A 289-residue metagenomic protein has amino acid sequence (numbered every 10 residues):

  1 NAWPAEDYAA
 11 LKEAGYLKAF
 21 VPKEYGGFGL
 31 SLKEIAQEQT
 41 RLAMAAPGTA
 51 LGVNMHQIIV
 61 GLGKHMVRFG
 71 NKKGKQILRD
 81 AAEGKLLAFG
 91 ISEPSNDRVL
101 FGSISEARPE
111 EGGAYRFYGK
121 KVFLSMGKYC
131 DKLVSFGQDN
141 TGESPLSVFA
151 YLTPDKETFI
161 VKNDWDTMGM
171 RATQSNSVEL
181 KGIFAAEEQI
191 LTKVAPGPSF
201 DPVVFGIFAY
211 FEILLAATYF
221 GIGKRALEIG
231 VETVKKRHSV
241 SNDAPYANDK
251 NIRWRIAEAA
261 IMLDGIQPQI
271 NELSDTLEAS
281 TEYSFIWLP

Functional and structural regions predicted by a protein language model:
A5-K12, K18-K121, S125: Glycine-rich flavin
E38, F117-G119, L180, G223 (+1 more regions): Buried hydrophobic positions in well-ordered alpha/beta secondary-structure cores of metabolic enzymes
K85, Y129-D131, L146, D164 (+2 more regions): A generic structural signal for well-ordered coil/turn residues at beta-strand boundaries that shape enzyme active-site
I91-P94, K120-K121, Q138, L152-D155 (+1 more regions): Fold-independent oxyanion-binding glycine-rich loops and adjacent beta-strand/coil segments at enzyme active sites
I104-E106, K132-F136, F149-Y151, S177-G182: Conserved hydrophobic/aromatic beta-strand scaffold that supports enzyme active sites
F123-V161: A short core secondary-structure module
T167-L263: Glycine-rich beta->alpha junctions and the first turn(s) of the following alpha-helix
D264-P289: C-terminal helix-coil-helix/basic helical segment that borders enzyme active sites and/or dimer interfaces and provides
